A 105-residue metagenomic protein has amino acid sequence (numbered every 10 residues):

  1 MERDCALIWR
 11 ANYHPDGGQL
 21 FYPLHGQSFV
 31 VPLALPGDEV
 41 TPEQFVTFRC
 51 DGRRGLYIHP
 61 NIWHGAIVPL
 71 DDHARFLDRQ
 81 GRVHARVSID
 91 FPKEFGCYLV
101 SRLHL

Functional and structural regions predicted by a protein language model:
M1-T47, D71, R79-R86, D90-L105: Non-catalytic, conserved peripheral segments adjacent to functional cores
Q19, L56, A74: Residue-level detector of short, conserved catalytic/binding motifs and their immediate flanks
V30-V31, Y57, G65, D78: Short hydrophobic/aromatic-rich beta-strand segments that constitute the beta-sheet cores of beta-sandwich/beta-barrel
R49-W63: Conserved metal-binding segment of the jelly-roll/cupin
N61-L77: Ligand-binding loop in jelly-roll beta-barrel domains
